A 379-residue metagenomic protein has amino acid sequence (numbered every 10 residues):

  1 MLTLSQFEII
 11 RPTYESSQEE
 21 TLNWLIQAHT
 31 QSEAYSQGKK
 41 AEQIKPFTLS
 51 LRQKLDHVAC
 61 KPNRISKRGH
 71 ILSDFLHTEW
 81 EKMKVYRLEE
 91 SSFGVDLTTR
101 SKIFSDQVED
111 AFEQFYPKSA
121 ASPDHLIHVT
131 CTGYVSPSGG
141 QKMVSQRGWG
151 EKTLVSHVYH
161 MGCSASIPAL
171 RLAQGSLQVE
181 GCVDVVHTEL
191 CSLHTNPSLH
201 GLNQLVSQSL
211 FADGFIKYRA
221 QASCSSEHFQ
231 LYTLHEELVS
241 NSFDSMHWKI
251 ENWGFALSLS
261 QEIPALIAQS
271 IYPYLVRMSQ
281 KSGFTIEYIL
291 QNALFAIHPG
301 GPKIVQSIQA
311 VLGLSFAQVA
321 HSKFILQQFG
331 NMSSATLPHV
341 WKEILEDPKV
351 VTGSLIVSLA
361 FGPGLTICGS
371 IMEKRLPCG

Functional and structural regions predicted by a protein language model:
M1-T99, N196-Q269, P273-R277, F361 (+1 more regions): Condensing-enzyme catalytic core mediating Claisen C-C bond formation in acyl metabolism
Q6, V129, Y159, D184-E189 (+1 more regions): Short beta-strand segments
S50-R147, T285-V305: Conserved beta-ketoacyl condensing-enzyme motif
C131-T132, G150-K152, H157-Q178, A268 (+2 more regions): Claisen-condensing/thiolase-fold acyl-transfer catalytic domains that form or cleave C-C bonds in fatty acid
V135-Q141, V185-V206, H235-E251, P302-A310 (+2 more regions): Active-site-adjacent elements of ketosynthase-type condensing enzymes
G148-E151, S176-V179, N203, Q208-A212 (+2 more regions): Solvent-exposed alpha-helices and their adjacent loops that cap or buttress functional pockets in soluble metabolic
K152-T153, V158, S166-L172, L190-G214: Active-site glycine-rich loop that binds ribose-phosphate moieties when present
S245-H247, E251-N252, S258, V276-L294 (+1 more regions): Membrane-interfacial loop- and helix-cap regions that link adjacent transmembrane helices in polytopic membrane proteins
